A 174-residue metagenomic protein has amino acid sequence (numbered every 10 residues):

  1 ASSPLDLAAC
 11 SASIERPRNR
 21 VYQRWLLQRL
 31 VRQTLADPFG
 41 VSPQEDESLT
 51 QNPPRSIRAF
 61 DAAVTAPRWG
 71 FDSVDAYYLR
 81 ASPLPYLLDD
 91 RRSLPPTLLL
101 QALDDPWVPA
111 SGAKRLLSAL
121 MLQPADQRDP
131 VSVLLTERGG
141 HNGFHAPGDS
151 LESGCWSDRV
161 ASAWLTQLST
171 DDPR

Functional and structural regions predicted by a protein language model:
A1-W69: Alpha/beta-hydrolase-fold enzymes
C10-S11, A110-G112, F144-G148: Short conserved micro-motifs at the rims of enzyme active sites and ligand-binding pockets
A63-L88: Active-site nucleophile elbow and catalytic-triad environment of alpha/beta-hydrolase enzymes
S93, L99-Q101, D105: Short beta-strand/loop motif that positions the catalytic acidic residue of the alpha/beta-hydrolase fold
L103-P106, A113, R138-G140: Acidic beta-to-alpha connecting loop that harbors the catalytic carboxylate
P109-L122: Short, surface-exposed loop/helix-turn segments at secondary-structure junctions that function as lids/hinges flanking
L120-F144: Catalytic histidine neighborhood in serine/cysteine hydrolases with alpha/beta-hydrolase-type architecture
E137-R174: Catalytic active-site module of serine/aspartate enzymes centered on a nucleophile-bearing elbow/loop
